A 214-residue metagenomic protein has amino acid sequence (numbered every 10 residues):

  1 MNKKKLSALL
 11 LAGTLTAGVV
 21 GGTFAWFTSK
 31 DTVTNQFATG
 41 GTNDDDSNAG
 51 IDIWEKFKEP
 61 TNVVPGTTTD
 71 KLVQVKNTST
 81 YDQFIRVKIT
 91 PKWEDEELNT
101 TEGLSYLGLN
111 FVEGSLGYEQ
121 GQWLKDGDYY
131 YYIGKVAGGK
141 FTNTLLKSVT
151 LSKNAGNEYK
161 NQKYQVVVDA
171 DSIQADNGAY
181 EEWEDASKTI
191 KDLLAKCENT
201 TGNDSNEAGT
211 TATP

Functional and structural regions predicted by a protein language model:
N2-P214: Long, small/polar-residue-biased beta-strand-and-loop interaction regions
